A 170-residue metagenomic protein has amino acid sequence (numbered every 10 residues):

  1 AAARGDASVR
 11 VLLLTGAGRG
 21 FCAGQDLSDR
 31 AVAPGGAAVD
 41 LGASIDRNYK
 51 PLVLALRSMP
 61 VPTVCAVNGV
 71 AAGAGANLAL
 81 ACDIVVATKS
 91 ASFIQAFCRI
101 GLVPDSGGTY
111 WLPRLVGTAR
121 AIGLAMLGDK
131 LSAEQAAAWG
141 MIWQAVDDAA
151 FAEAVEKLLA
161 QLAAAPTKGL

Functional and structural regions predicted by a protein language model:
A1, S8, G16-A55, A71 (+1 more regions): Glycine- (often His-adjacent) and acidic-residue-rich active-site loop that binds/positions the CoA thioester
A7, L54-K168: Crotonase-fold acyl-CoA enzyme core
L12-L14, V64: Conserved hydrophobic packing residues within short motifs/helices of P-loop NTPase cores of ABC-family ATPases
L14-G16, L170: Short glycine/serine/threonine-enriched helix-capping/active-site loop that flanks the nucleotide-sugar donor pocket
